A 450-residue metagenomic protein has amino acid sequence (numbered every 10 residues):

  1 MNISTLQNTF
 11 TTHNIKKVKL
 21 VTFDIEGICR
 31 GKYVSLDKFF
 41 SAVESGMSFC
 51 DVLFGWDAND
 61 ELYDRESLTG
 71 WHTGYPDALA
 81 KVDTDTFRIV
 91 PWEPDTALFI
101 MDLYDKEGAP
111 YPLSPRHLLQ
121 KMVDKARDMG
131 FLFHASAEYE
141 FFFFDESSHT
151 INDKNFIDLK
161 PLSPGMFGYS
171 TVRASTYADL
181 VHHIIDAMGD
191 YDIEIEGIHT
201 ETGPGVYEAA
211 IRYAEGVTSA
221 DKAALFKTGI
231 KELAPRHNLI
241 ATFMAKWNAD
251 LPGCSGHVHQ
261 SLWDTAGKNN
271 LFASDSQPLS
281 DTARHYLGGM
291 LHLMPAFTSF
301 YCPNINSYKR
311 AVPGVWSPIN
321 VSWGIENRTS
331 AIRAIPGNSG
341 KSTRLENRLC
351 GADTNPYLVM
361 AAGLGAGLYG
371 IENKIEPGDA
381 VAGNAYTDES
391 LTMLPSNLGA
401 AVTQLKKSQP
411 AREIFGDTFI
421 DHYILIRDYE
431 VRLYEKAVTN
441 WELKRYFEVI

Functional and structural regions predicted by a protein language model:
M1-I195, M393-I450: ATP/Mg2+-dependent ligation/transfer catalytic cores
D24-E26, Y104-P110, R173, Y213-S219 (+2 more regions): A generic structural motif
R88-D95, F133-H134, I198-G203, L251 (+2 more regions): Short glycine/proline-enriched loop/turn "hinge" motifs that connect secondary-structure elements and lie
F99-D105, Y207-A214, Q260: Short, hydrophobic beta-strand segments
H134-F142, N155-T171, Y191-I211, A241-H259 (+1 more regions): Core alpha/beta catalytic barrel or barrel-like domain that forms the active/cofactor pocket in diverse metabolic
F156-V181, I185, G216-K227, K231 (+2 more regions): Acidic, His- and aromatic-enriched active-site or binding-groove loops in soluble protein domains that engage sugars
V172-Y177, V181-I195, A209-G216, K227-F243 (+1 more regions): Accessory "access/gating" subregions that flank catalytic or transport cores
E232-L233, L239-I240, T265-I450: Catalytic-core signal marking the mid-to-C-terminal active-site face
